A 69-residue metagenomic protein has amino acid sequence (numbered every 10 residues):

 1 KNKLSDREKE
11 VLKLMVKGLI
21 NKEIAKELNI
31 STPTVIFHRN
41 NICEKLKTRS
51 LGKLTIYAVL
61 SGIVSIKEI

Functional and structural regions predicted by a protein language model:
K1-L14: Regulatory hinge/linker segments at domain boundaries that couple sensory/effector modules to output domains
E8, K26, R39, S65-I69: A broad "ordered helical/assembly scaffold" signature
L12-K17, L28: Short alpha-helical segment immediately N-terminal to, or the first helix within, an HTH/HTH-like DNA-binding domain
K13, F37, I56: DNA-binding alpha-helical recognition surfaces that contact promoter or target DNA
K17, K22, V59-L60: Terminal helix-turn-helix DNA-binding modules in bacterial transcription factors
I20-K53: Recognition helix of helix-turn-helix DNA-binding domains
C43-I69: Basic, Lys/Arg-enriched C-terminal extension of HTH/homeodomain DNA-binding domains
